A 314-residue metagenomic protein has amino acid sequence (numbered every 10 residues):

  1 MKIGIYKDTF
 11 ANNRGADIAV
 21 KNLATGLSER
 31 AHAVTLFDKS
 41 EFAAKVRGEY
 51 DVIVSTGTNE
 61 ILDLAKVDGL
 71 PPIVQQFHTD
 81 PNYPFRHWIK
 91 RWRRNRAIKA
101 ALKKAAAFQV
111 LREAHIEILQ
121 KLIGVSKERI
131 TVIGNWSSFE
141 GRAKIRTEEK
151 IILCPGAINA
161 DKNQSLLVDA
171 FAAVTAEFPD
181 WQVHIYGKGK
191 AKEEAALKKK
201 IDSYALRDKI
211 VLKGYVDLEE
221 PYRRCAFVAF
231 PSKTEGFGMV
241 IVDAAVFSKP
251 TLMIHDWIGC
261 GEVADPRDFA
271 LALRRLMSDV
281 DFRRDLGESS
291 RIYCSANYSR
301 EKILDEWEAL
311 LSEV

Functional and structural regions predicted by a protein language model:
D17-N22, K150, C154-A173: A conserved mid-protein helix/loop that constitutes part of the nucleotide-sugar donor-binding site
S55-E60, Q76-H78: Short His-centered aromatic/hydrophobic patch
K90-F108: Membrane-proximal helix-turn-helix segments that form the acceptor-binding/catalytic region of lipid-linked
A114, W136: Carbohydrate-associated surface elements
P155, Q182-A196: Glycosyltransferase donor-sugar binding loop
A196-G214: Nucleotide-activated donor-binding/catalytic signature segment of Leloir-type glycosyltransferases, i.e., the conserved
K233: Aromatic "clamp/platform" in nucleotide-sugar-dependent glycosyltransferases that forms part of the donor/acceptor
H255-R274, F282: Change "using UDP/GDP/dTDP sugars" to "using nucleotide sugars
